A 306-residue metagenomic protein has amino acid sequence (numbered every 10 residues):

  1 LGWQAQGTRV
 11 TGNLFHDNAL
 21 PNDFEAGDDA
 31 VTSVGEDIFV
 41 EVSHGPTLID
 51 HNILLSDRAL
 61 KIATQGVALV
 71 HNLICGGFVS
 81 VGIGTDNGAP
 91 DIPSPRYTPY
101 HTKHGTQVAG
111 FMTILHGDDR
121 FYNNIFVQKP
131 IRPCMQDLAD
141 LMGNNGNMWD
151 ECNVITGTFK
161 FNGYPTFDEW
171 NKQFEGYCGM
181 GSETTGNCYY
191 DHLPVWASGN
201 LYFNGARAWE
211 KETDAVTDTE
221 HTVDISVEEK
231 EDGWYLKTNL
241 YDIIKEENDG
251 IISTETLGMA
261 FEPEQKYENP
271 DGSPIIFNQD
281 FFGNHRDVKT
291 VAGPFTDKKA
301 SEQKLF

Functional and structural regions predicted by a protein language model:
L1-G250: Glycine- and acidic/polar-rich repeat regions and solenoidal domains
G2-Q4, E36-D37, H44, Y267-D271 (+3 more regions): Generic hydrophobic/packing signal
E183, N248-V288: Active-site and glycan-interaction determinants of carbohydrate-active enzymes
V288-F306: Short, surface-exposed, low-complexity cationic segments
